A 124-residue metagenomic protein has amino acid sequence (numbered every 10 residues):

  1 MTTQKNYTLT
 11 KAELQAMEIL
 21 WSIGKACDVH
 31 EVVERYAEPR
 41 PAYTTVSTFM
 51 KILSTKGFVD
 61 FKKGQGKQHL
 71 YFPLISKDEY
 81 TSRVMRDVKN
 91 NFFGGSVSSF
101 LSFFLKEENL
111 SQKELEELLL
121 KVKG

Functional and structural regions predicted by a protein language model:
M1-I19, G124: Short alpha-helical segments that sit at the start of domains
T8-A12, G64-R83: Short, cationic-aromatic polyanion-contact patches
W21-A26, P39: Short helix-capping/hinge SLiMs at alpha-helix to coil transitions
K25-R35: Short acidic, hydrophobic short linear motifs in intrinsically disordered regions
E34-Y43: Short helix-coil junctions and helix-kink-helix linkers
S47-K51: Short, hydrophobic-biased segments on the C-terminal half of alpha helices that form "recognition helices"
G57: Glycine-centered, phosphate/nucleic-acid-interacting loop/turn motifs that mediate DNA/RNA or nucleotide
R83-G124: Amphipathic alpha-helical dimerization/coiled-coil segments that flank or bridge DNA-binding/regulatory modules
